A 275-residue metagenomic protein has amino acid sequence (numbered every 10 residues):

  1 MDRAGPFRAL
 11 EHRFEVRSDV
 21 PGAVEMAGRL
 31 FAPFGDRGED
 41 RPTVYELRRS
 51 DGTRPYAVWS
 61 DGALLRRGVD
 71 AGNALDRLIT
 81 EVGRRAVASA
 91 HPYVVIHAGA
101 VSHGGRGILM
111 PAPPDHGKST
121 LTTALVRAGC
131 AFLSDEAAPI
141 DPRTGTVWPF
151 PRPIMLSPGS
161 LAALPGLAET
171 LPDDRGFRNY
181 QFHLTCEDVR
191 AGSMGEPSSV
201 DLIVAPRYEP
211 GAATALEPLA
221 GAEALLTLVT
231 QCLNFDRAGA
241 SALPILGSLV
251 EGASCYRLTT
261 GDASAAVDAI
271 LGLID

Functional and structural regions predicted by a protein language model:
M1-L78, R85, S89, V267 (+1 more regions): Long, basic/Gly/Ser/Thr-rich N-terminal segments that mediate initial subcellular attachment or targeting
M1-M26, D40-P42, G99, H103-G104 (+2 more regions): Glycine-rich, often acidic-flanked micro-motifs that create phosphate/phosphodiester-binding or positioning elements
G72-A74, T80, H97, G221: Short, flexible segments with low predicted structural confidence
I79-P111: P-loop NTPase catalytic core of nucleic-acid-dependent motor ATPases
D115: Walker A (P-loop) phosphate-binding loop of P-loop NTPases
K118: Conserved lysine of the Walker
L121-T122: Post-Walker A alpha-helix
